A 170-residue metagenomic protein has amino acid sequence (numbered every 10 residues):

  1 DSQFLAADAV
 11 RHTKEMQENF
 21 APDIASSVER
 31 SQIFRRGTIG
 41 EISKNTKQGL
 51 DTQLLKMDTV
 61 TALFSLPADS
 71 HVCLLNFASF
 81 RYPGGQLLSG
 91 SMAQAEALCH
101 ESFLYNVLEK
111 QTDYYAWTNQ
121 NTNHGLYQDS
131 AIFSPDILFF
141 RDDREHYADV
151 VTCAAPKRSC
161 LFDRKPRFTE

Functional and structural regions predicted by a protein language model:
D1-E170: Macrodomain-like recognition of ADP-ribose-binding/processing modules
